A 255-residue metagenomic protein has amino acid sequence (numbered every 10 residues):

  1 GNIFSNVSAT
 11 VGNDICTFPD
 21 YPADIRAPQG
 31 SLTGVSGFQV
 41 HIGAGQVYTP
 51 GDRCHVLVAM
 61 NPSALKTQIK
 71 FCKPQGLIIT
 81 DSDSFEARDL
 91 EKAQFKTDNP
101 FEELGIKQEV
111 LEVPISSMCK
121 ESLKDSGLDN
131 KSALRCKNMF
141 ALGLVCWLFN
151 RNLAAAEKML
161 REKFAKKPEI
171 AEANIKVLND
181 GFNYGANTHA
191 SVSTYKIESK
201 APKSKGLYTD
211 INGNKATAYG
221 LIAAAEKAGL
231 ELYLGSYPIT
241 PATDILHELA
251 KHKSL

Functional and structural regions predicted by a protein language model:
G1, L232, A242-L255: Glycine-rich phosphate/ribose-binding loops and adjacent secondary-structure elements that form binding surfaces
G1-A228: Active-site cofactor/cluster-binding pocket
P19, P238, L249: Active-site proximal loops enriched in glycine and acidic residues that flank catalytic Cys/His/Asp and coordinate
N214-K215, S236-I245: N-terminal glycine-rich phosphate/pyrophosphate-binding loops that anchor nucleotide-derived ligands and cofactors
G229-S236: Gly/Pro- and small hydrophobic-enriched strand-loop and loop-to-helix capping segments that sit at the rims
